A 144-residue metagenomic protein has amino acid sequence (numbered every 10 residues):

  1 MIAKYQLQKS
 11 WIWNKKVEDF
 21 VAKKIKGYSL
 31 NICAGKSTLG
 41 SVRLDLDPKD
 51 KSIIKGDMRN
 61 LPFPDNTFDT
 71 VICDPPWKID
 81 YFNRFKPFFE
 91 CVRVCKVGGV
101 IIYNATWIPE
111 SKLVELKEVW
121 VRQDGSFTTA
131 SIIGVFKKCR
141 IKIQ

Functional and structural regions predicted by a protein language model:
M1-Q144: Class I S-adenosyl-L-methionine-dependent methyltransferase catalytic core
